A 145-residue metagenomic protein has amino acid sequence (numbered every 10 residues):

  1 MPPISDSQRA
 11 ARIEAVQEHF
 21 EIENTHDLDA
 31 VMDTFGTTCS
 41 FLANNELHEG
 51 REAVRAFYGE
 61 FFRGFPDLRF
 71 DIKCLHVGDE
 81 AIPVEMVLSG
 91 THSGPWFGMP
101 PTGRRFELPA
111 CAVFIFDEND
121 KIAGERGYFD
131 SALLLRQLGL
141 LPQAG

Functional and structural regions predicted by a protein language model:
M1-G145: C-terminal and inter-domain tail/linker signature
